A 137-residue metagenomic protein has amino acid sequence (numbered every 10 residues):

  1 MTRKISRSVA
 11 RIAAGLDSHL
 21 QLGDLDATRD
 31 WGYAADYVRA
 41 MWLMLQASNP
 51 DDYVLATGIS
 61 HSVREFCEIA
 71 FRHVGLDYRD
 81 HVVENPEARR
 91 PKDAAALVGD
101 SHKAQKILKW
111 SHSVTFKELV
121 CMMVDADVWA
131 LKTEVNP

Functional and structural regions predicted by a protein language model:
M1-P137: C-terminal substrate-binding subdomain of Rossmann-fold SDR/epimerase-dehydratase oxidoreductases
